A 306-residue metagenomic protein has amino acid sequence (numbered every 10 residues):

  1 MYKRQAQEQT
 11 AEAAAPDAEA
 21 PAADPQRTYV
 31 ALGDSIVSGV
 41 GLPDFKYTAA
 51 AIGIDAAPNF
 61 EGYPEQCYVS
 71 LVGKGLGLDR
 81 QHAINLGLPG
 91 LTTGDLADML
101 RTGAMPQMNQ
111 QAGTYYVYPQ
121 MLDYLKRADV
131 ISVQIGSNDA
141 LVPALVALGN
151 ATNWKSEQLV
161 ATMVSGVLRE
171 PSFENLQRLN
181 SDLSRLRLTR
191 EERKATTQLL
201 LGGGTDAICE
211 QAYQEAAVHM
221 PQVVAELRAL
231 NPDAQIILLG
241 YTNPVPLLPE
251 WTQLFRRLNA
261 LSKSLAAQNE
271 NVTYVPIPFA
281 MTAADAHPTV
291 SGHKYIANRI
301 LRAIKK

Functional and structural regions predicted by a protein language model:
M1-Q5: Conserved small/polar residues in nucleotide/adenosyl-binding loops
A13-P89, N150: Serine-esterase "nucleophile elbow" of acetyl-processing enzymes
I36, T92-T93, N138-A140: Active-site neighborhood of divalent metal-dependent phosphoester/pyrophosphate hydrolases
V40-D44, D95-D98, V142-A147: Short, solvent-exposed loop/turn and secondary-structure capping segments
D44-Y63, D98-P119, G166, E170-R178 (+1 more regions): Surface-exposed intrinsically disordered loops and tails
N85-L100, A283: Short beta->alpha junction loops
T93-N109, T252-R256, T289-H293: Short, electropositive alpha-helical surface patch
T114-V290, K294-K305: Alpha-helical cap/lid subdomain in secreted, periplasmic, or secretory-pathway luminal O-acyl-processing enzymes
